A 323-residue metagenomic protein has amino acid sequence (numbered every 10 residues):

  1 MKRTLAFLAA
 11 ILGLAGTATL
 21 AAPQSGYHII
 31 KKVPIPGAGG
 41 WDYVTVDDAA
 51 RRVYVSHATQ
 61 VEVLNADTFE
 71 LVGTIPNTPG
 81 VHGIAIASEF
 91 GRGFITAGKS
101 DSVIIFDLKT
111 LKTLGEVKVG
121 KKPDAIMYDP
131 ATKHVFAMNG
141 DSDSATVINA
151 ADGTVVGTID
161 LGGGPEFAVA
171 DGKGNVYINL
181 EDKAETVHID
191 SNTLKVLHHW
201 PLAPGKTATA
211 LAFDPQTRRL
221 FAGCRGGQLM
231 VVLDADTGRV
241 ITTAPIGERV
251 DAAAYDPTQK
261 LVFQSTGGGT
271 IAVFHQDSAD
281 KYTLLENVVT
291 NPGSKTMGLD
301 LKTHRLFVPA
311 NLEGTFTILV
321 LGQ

Functional and structural regions predicted by a protein language model:
M1-T4: Positively charged n-region of N-terminal signal peptides that target proteins for export
A6-G16: Bacterial N-terminal signal peptides
T17-Q323: Predominantly soluble domains enriched in secretory-pathway, periplasmic, or organellar proteins
